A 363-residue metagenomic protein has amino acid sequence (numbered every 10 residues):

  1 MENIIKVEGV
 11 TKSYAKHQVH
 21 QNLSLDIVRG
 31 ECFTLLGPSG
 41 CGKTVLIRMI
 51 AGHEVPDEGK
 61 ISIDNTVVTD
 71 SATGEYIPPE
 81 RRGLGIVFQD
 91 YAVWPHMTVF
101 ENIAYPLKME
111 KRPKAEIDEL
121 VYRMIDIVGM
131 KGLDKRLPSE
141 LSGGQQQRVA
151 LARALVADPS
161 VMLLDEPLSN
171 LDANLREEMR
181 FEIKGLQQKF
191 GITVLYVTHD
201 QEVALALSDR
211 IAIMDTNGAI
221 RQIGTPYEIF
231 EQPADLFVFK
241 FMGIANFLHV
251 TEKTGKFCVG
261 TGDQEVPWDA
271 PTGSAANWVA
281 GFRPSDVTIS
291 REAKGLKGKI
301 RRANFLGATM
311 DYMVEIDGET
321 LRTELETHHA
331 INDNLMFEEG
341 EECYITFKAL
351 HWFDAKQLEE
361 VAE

Functional and structural regions predicted by a protein language model:
L36-P38: The feature captures the beta-strand-to-loop junction immediately N-terminal to the Walker
T44-I47, V149: ABC ATPase nucleotide-binding domain helices that frame the ATP-binding cleft
A51: Helix-to-loop junction immediately C-terminal to a conserved catalytic motif
G59-S71: Conserved ABC transporter NBD signature motif
G83-G85, Q89, V93-F237: ABC ATPase nucleotide-binding domains
A245, G255-E363: Non-catalytic connector elements of ABC transporters
